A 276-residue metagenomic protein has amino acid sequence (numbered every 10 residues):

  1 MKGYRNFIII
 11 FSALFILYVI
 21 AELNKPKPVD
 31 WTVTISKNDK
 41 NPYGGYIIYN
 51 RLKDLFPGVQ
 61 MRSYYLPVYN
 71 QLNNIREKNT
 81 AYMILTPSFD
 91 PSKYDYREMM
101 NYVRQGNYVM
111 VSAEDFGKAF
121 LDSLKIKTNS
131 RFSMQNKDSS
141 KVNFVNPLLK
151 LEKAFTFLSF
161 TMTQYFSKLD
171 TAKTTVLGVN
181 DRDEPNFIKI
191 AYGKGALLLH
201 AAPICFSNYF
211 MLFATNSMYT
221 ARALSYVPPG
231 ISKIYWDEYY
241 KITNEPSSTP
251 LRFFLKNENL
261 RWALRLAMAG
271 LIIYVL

Functional and structural regions predicted by a protein language model:
M1-F56, Q60, L72-P91, D95-M100 (+2 more regions): Long alpha-helical segments found as membrane-embedded helices
M61-V145: Membrane-embedded segments
Y64, A221-F254: Juxtamembrane amphipathic/hinge helix adjacent to a transmembrane helix
N73-N79, V103-R104, K168-A172, A191-G193 (+1 more regions): Flexible, charged surface loops at secondary-structure boundaries
F116-G117, I204-C205, K241: Short, solvent-exposed loop/turn segments at secondary-structure junctions
N143-A201: Catalytic beta-strand/loop cores that center a nucleophilic Ser/Cys/Thr and support acyl-enzyme chemistry
L199, I204-S225: Membrane-proximal, cysteine-centered motifs at transmembrane boundaries in secretory-pathway and membrane proteins
